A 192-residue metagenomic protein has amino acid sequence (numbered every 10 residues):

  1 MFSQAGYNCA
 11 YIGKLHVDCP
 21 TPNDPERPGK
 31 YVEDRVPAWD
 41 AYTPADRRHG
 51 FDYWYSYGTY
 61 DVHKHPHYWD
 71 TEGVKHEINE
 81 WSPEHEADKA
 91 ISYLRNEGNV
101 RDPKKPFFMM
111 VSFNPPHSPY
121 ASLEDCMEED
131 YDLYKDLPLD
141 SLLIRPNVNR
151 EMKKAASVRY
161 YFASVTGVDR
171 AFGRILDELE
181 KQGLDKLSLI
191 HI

Functional and structural regions predicted by a protein language model:
M1-P83, P119-E129: Catalytic-site neighborhoods of secreted/periplasmic enzymes that process anionic sulfate/phosphate groups
S56-L189: Active-site-proximal cap/lid insertion segments
